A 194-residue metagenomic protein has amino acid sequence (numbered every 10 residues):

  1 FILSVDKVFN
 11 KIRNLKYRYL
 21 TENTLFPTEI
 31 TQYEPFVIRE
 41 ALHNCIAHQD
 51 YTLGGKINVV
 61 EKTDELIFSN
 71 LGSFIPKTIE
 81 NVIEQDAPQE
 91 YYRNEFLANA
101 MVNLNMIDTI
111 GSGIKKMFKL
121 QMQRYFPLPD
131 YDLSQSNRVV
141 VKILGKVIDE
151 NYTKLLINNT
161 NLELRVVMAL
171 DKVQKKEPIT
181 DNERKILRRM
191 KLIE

Functional and structural regions predicted by a protein language model:
F1-E194: C-terminal regulatory or interaction extensions
